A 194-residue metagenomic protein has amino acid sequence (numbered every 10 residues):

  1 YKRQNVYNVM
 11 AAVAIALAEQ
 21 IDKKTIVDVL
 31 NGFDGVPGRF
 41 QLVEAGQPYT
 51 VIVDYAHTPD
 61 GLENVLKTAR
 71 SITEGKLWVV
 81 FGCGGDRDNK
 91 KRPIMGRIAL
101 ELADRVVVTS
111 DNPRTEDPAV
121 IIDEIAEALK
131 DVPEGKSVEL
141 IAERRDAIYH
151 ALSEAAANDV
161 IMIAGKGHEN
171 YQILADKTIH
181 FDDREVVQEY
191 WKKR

Functional and structural regions predicted by a protein language model:
Y1-Q4: Conserved small/polar residues in nucleotide/adenosyl-binding loops
A11-R194: ATP-dependent carboxylate-amine ligase
